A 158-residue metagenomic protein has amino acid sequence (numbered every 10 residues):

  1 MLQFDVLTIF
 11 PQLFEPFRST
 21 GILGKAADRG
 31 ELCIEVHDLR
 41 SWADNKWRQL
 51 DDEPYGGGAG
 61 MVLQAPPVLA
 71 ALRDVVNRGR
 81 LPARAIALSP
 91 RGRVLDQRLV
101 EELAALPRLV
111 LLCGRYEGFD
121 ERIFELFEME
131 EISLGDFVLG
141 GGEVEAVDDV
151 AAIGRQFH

Functional and structural regions predicted by a protein language model:
M1-G79: N-terminal nucleotide/polyanion-binding subdomain common to many enzyme families
D5-L7, E35-H37, R84-I86, L109-V110 (+1 more regions): Hydrophobic/aromatic beta-strand patches that form the interior of the parallel beta-sheet core in alpha/beta enzyme
I9, L39, L88-R91, C113-Y116 (+2 more regions): Fold-independent oxyanion-binding glycine-rich loops and adjacent beta-strand/coil segments at enzyme active sites
F17-G21, R98, R122, V144: Generic recognition of short, well-ordered alpha-helical segments
G21-K25, E101-A105, L126-F127: Short, solvent-exposed amphipathic alpha-helical segments in soluble enzyme and RNA/protein-processing domains
A26, D52-G56, V110, E131 (+1 more regions): Short glycine- and Lys/Arg-enriched binding-loop motifs that mark or flank ligand-binding interfaces
Q64-R115, D120: S-adenosyl-L-methionine/SAH cofactor-binding core of RNA-modifying enzymes
F119, I123-H158: Structured adenosyl-cofactor binding patch, chiefly the S-adenosyl-L-methionine
